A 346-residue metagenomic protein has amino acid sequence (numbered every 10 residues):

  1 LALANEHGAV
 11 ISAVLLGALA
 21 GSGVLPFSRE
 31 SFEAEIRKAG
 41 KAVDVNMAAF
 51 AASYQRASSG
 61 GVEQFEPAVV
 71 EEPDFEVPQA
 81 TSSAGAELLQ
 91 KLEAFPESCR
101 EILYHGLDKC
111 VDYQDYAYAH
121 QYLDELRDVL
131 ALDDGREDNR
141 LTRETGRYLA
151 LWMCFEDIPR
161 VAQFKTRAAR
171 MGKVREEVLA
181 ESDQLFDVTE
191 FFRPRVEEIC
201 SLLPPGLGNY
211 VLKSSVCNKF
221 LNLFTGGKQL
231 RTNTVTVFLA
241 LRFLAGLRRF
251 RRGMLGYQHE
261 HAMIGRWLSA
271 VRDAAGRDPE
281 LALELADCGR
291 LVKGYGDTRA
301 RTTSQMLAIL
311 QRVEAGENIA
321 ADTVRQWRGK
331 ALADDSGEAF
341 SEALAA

Functional and structural regions predicted by a protein language model:
L1-E35: Short alpha-helices
A34, V43-A346: Active-site loops and adjacent core secondary-structure elements that bind or stabilize anionic groups
K38: Metallocofactor- and cofactor-centric catalytic cores in central/energy metabolism, strongly enriched
